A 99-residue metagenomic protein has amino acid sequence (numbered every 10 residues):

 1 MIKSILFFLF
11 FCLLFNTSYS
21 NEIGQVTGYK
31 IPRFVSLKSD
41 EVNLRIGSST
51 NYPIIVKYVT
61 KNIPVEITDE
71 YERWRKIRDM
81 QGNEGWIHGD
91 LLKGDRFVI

Functional and structural regions predicted by a protein language model:
S4-L14: Sec-dependent N-terminal signal peptides
Y19-I46, K57-K61, T68-G82, I87-I99: SH3-family beta-barrel domains
S48-I54: Short alpha-helix capping/helix-loop boundary micro-motifs
